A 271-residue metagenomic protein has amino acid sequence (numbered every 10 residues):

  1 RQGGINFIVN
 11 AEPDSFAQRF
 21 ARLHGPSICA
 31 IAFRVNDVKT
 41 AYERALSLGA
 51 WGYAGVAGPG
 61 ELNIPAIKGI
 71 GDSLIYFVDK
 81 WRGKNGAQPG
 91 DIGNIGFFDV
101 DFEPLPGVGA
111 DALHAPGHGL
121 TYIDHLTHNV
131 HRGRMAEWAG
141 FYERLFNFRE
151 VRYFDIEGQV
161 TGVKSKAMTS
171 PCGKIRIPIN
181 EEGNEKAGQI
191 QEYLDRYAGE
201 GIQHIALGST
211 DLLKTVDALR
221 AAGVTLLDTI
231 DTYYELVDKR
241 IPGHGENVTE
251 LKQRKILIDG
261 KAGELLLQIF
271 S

Functional and structural regions predicted by a protein language model:
R1-A54, E61, A66-E150, Q159-S271: Glyoxalase I/VOC metalloenzyme domain signal
D155: Active-site and NAD+-binding cores of ADP-ribose-processing enzymes
